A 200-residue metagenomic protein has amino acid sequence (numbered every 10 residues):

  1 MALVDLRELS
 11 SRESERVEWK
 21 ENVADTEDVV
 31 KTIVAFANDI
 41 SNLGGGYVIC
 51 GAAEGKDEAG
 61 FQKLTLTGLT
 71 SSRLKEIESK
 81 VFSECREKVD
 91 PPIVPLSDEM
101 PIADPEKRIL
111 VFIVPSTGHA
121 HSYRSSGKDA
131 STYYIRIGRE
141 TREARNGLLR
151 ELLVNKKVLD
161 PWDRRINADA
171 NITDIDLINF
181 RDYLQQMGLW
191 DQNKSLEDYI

Functional and structural regions predicted by a protein language model:
M1-I200: Conserved N-terminal catalytic/coupling substructures associated with nucleotide/phosphate chemistry
